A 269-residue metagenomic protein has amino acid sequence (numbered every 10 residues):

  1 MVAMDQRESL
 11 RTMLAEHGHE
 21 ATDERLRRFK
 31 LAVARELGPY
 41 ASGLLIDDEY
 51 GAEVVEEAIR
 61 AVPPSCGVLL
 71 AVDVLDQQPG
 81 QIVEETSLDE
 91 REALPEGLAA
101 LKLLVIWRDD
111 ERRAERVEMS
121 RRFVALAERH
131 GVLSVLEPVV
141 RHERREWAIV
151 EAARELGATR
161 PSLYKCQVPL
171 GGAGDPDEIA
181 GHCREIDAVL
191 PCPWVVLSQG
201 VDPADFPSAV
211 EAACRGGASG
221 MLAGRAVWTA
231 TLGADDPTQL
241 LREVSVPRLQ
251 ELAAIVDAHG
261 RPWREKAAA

Functional and structural regions predicted by a protein language model:
M1-D109, R160, C192-P193, A204-G220 (+2 more regions): Alpha/beta catalytic barrel-like cores
E24-P39, T86-L101, R112-V124, R129-L133 (+3 more regions): Alpha/beta enzyme core
V68, A127, S134-V135, W194: Hydrophobic beta-strand scaffold residues
L104-R108, P169, Q199: Short strand-loop junctions, especially beta-strand C-caps/beta-turns that link beta-sheets to coils or alpha-helices
V135-E143, V195-V196, R261-A268: Aromatic-lined carbohydrate-recognition surfaces of secreted/lumenal glycan-active proteins
P138, V168, S198-G200, R225: Active-site proximal loops enriched in glycine and acidic residues that flank catalytic Cys/His/Asp and coordinate
